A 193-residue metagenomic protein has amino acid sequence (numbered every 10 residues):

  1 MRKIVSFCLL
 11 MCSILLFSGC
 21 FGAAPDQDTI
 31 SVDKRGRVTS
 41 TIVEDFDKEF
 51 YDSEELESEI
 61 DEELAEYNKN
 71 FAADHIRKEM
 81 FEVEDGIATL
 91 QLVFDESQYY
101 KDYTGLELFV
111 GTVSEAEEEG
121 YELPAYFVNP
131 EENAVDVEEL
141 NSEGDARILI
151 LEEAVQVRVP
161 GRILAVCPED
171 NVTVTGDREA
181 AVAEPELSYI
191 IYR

Functional and structural regions predicted by a protein language model:
M1-V5, L9: Positively charged n-region of N-terminal signal peptides that target proteins for export
L16-G19: C-terminal motif of bacterial Sec signal peptides marking the signal peptidase cleavage site
F21-A23: Bacterial signal peptide processing site
P25-V43: Long, amphipathic alpha-helical "stalk/connector" segments that mediate intersubunit docking and mechanical coupling
D28-T29, I76-V83: Short amphipathic beta-strand and strand-loop transition segments with alternating hydrophobic
S40-Y67: Post-signal-peptide N-terminal segment of Sec-exported extracytoplasmic proteins
F81-R193: Mature, soluble, non-transmembrane domains
